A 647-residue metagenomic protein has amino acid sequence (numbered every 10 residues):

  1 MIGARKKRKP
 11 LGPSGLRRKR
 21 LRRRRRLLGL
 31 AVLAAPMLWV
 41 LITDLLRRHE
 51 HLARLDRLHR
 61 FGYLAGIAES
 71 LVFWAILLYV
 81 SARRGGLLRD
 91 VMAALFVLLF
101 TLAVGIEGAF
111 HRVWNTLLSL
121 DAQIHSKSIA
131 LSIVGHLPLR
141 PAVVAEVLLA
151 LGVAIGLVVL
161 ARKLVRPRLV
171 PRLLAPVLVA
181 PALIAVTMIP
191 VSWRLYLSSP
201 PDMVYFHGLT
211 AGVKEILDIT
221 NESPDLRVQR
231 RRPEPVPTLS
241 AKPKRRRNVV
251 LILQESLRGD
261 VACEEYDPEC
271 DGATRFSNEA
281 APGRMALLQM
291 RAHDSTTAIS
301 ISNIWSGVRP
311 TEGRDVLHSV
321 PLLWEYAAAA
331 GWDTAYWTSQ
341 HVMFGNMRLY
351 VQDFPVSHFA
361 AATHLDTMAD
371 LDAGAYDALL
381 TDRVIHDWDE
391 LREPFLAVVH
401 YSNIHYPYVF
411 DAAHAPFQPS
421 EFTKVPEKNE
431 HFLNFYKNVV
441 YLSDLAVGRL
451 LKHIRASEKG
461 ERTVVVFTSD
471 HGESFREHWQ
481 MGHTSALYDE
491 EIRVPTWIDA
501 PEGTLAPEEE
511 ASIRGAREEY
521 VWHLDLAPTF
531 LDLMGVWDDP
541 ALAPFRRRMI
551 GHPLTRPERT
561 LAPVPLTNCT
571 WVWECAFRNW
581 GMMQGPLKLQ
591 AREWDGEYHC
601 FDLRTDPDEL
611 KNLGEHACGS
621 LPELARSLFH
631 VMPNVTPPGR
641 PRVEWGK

Functional and structural regions predicted by a protein language model:
I2-G3, K7-M203: Transmembrane and membrane-interface helices of multi-pass, inner-membrane envelope-modifying transferases
L55-L64, E312-R314, M368-L371, E430-V440 (+5 more regions): Active-site rim elements
A185-L251, S256-T423: Active-site-proximal alpha/beta segments of enzymes that process anionic O-linked groups
L195, D538-D539, M582-K647: C-terminal accessory region downstream of the catalytic core in glycan-modifying enzymes
R231-A241, T381-D389, E421-V464, F629-H630 (+1 more regions): A long, amphipathic alpha-helix that forms part of the scaffold/cap immediately adjacent to metal-dependent active
A327-A330, P501-T504, E508-R556, T605: Non-catalytic, well-ordered alpha-helical segments in soluble enzyme domains
R455-S512: Histidine-centered active-site microenvironments of extracellular/periplasmic hydrolases and transferases
E473-E477, D532-H599, L603: C-terminal cap/loop subdomain of S1 sulfatases and analogous C-terminal strand-loop tails that border
